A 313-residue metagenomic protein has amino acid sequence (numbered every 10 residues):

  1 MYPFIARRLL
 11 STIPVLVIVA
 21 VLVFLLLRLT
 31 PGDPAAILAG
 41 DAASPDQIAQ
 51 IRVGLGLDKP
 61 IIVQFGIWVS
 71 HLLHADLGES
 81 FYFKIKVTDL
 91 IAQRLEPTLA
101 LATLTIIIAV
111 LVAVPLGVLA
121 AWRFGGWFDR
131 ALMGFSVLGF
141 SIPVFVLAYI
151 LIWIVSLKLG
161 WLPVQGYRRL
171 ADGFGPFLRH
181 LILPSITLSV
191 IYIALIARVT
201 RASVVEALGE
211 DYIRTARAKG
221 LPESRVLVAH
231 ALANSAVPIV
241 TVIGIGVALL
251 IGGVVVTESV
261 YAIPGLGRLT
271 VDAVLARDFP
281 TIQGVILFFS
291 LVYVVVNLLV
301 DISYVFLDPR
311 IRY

Functional and structural regions predicted by a protein language model:
Y2-P3, I13, D89-D129, V144 (+1 more regions): Alpha-helical transmembrane segments of integral membrane proteins, especially multi-pass inner/plasma-membrane
V15-G66, L159-H180: Hydrophobic alpha-helical transmembrane segments of membrane transport/permease proteins and related membrane-embedded
V19, A36-L38, V63, G78-F81 (+6 more regions): Short, hydrophobic secondary-structure boundary micro-motifs
L22-L29, K59, S70-H71, G134-Q165 (+2 more regions): Membrane-water interface segments at the C-terminal ends of transmembrane alpha-helices in multi-pass inner-membrane
L26-T30, L38, A42, L72-L73 (+11 more regions): Hydrophobic aliphatic residues
A43-D76, I182, I213, A262-D272: Short hydrophobic, aromatic-rich alpha-helical segments embedded in or entering the lipid bilayer of multi-pass
D58-V114: An internal, D/E-rich "acidic patch" concept
